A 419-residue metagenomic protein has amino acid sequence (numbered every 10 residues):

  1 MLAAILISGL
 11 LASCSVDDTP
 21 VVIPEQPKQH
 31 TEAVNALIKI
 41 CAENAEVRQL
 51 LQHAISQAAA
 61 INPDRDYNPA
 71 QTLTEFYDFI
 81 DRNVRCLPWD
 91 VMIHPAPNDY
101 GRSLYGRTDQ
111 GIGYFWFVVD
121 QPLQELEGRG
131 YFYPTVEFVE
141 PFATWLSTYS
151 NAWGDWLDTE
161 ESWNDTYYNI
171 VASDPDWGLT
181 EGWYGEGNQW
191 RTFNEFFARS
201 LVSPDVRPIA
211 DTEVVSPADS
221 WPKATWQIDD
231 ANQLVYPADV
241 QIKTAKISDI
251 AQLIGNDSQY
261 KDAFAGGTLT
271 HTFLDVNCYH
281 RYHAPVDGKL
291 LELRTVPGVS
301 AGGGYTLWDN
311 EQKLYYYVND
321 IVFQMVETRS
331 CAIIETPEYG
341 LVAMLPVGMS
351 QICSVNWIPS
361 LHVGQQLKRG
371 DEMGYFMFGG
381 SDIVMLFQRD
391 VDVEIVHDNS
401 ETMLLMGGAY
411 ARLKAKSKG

Functional and structural regions predicted by a protein language model:
M1-L10: Bacterial N-terminal signal peptides
L11-K28: Bacterial Sec-dependent N-terminal signal peptides
I23-G419: Contiguous, well-folded functional domains in the mature portion of proteins
